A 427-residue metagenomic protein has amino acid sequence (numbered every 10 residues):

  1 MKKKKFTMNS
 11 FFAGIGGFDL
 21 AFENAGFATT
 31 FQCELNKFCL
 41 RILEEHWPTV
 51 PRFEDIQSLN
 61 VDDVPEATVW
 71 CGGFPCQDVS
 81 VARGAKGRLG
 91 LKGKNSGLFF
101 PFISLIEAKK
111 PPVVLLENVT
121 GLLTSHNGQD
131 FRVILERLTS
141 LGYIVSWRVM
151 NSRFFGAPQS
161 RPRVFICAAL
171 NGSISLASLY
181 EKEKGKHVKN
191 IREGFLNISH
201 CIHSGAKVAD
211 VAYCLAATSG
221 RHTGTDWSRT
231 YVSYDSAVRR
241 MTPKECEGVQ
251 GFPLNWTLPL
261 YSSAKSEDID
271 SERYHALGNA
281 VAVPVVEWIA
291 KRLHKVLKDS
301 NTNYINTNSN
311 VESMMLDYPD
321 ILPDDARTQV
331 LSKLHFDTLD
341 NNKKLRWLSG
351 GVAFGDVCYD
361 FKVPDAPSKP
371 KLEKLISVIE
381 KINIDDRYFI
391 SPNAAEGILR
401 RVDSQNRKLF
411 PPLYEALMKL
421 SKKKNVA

Functional and structural regions predicted by a protein language model:
T7-N9: Conserved beta-strand elements of the Class I
F11-I15: Class I SAM-dependent methyltransferase "Motif I" SAM/SAH-binding loop
G17, A21-A28, H46: A short, Lys/Arg-enriched amphipathic alpha-helix followed by its capping loop at the start of a domain
N36: Conserved SAM/SAH-binding beta-strand->alpha-helix loop
L43: Conserved SAM-binding loop
T49-D55: Conserved SAM-binding strand-loop segment of SAM-dependent methyltransferases
L59-V69, Q77-R240, E245: Class I S-adenosyl-L-methionine
H200-A427: C-terminal target-recognition/interaction regions appended to catalytic cores
